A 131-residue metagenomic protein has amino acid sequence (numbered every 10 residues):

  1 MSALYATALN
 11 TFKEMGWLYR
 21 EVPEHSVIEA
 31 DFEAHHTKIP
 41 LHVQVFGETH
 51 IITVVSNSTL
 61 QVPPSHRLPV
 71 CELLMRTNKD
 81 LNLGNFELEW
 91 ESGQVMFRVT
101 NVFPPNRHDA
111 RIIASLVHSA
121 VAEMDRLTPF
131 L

Functional and structural regions predicted by a protein language model:
M1-Y19: Amphipathic alpha-helical segments
S2, P64-L68, N106-A114: Ordered, soluble secondary-structure elements with a strong preference for glycine-centered loop motifs and nearby
M15-I39, V43-T53, T59: Ser/Thr-rich, low-complexity intrinsically disordered terminal regions
I51-V55, P105-H108: Short small-residue beta-strand/loop micro-motif enriched in glycine and branched aliphatics
N57-Q94: Short, internal acidic amphipathic alpha-helical interface segments that mediate docking to partner proteins
S92-S115: Well-ordered alpha/beta subsegment
V99, I113-D125, F130: Long, contiguous binding/interaction regions
